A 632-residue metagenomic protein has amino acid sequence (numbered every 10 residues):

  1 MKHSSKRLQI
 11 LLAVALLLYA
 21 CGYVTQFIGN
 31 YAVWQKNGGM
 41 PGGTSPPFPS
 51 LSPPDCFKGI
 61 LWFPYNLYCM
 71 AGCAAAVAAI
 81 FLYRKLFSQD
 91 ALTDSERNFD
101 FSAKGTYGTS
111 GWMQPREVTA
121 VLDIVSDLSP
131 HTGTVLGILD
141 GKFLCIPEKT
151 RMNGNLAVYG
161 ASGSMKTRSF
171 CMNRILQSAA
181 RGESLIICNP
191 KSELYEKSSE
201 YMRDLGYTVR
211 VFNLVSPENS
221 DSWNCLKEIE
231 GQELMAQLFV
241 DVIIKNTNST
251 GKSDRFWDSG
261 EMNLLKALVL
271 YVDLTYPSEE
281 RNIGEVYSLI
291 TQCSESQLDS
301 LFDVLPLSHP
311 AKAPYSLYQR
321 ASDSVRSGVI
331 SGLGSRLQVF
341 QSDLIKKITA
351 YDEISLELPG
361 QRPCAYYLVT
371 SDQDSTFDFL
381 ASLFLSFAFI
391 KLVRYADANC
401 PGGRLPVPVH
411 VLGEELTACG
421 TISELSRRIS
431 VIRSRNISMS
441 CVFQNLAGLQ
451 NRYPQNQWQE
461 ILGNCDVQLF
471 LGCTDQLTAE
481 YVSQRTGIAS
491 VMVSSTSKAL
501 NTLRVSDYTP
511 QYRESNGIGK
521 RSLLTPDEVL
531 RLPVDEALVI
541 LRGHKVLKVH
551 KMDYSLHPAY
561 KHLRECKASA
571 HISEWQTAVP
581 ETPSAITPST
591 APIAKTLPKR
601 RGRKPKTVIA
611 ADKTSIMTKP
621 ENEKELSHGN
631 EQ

Functional and structural regions predicted by a protein language model:
M1-S164, R168-R174, R181, E514-G517 (+1 more regions): Basic- and hydrophobic-enriched, low-structure N-terminal and domain-boundary segments that flank ATP-binding catalytic
G39, P46-F48, S52-P53, Q232 (+3 more regions): Short, solvent-exposed helix-helix connector turns and helix-capping sites enriched in acidic/polar residues
T119-D123, F379, L416, C473: A short glycine-/small-residue-rich loop at the edge of a beta-strand within enzyme catalytic domains
L139, P147-I437, R452-Y453, D527-K551 (+4 more regions): P-loop NTPase motor domains
I429-V431, S438-L538: Conserved ATP-driven motor cores of ASCE-family P-loop NTPases powering translocation/secretion/packaging/pilus
L597-T607: Arg/Lys-rich low-complexity patches in intrinsically disordered regions that function as generic
V608-D612: Polybasic, low-complexity terminal segments and linkers that are predominantly intrinsically disordered and enriched
